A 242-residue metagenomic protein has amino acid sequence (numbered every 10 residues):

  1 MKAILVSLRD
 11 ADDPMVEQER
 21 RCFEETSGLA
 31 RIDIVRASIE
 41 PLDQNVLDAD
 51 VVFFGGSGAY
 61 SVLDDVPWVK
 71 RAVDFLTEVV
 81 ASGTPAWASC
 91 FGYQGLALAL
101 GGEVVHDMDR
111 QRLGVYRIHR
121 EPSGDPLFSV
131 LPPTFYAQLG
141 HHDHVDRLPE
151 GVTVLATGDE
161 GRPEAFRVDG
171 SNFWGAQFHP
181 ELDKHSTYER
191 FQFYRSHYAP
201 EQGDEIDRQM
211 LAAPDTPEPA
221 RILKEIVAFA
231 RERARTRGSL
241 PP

Functional and structural regions predicted by a protein language model:
M1-S82, E201-P242: N-terminal beta1-alpha1 cap of cysteine-dependent amidohydrolase-like domains
A3-L5, F75, A81, R120-P242: Amide-donor transfer/coupling interface in amidating biosynthetic enzymes
M15-V16, V62-D65, A97-A99, P149 (+2 more regions): Short glycine-/acidic-enriched loop or helix-start segments at secondary-structure transitions that form or flank
Q18-R21, A49, V66-V69, L100-V104 (+2 more regions): Short, glycine/charged-enriched secondary-structure capping and boundary segments
L29-V35, V62-D65, L113-R117, T134 (+1 more regions): Short, flexible loop segments at the rims of nucleotide/cofactor-binding pockets, characterized by
V35-I39, H106, L139, A156: Short loop/edge segments at beta-strand edges and connector loops that shape dinucleotide/nucleotide cofactor-binding
I39-Q44, R112-L113, D146, R162-P163: A short acidic, often aromatic-flanked loop/helix-cap motif at beta-alpha or helix-coil junctions that lines enzyme
G55-G124: Cysteine-nucleophile active-site neighborhood
